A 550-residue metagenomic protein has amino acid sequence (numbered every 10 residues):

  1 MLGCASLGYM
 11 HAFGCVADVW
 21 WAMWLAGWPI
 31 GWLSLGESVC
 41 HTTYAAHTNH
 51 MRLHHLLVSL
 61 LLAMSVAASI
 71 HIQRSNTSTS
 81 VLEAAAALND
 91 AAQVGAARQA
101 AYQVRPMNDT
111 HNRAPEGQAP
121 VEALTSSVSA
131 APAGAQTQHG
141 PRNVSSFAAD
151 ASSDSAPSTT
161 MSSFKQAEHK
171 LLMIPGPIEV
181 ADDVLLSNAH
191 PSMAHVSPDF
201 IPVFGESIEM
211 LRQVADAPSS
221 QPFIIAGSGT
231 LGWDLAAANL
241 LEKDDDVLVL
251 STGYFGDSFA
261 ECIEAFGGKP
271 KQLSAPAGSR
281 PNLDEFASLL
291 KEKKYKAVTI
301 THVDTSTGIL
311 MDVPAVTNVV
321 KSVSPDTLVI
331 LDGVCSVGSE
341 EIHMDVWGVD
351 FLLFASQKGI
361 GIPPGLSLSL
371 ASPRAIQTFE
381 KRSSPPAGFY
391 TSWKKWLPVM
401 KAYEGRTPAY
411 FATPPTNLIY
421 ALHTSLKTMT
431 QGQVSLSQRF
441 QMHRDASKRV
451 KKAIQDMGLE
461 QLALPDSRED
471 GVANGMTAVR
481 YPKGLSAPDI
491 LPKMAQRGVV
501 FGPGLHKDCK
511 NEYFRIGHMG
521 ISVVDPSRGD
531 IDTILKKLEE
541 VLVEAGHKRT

Functional and structural regions predicted by a protein language model:
P120, E512-T550: PLP-dependent enzyme catalytic core of the Aspartate aminotransferase-like
F147-P198: N-terminal "arm"/small-domain region of PLP-dependent enzymes with the aminotransferase-like
E179-V180, Q357-K452: Active-site C-terminal subdomain of aminotransferase-like
S187-L235, N239, Y254, S258-E264: Conserved N-terminal alpha-helix of the aminotransferase class I/II PLP-enzyme fold
N239-K296: PLP-dependent aminotransferase-like
S279-S336, F351: Active-site phosphate-binding strand-loop segment of PLP-dependent enzymes
D345-Q357: Conserved active-site segment immediately N-terminal to the catalytic lysine that forms the internal aldimine
Q461-M494: Conserved PLP-binding catalytic core of the aspartate aminotransferase-like
